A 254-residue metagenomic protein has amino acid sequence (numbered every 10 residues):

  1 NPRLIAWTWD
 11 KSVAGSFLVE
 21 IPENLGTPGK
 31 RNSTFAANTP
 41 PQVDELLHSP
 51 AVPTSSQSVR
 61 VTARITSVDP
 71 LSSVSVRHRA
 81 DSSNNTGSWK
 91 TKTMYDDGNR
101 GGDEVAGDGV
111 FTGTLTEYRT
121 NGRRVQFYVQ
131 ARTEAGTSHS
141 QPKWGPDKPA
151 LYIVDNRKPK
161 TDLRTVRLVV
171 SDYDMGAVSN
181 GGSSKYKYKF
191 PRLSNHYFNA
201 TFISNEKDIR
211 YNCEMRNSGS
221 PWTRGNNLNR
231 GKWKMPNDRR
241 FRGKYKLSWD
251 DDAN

Functional and structural regions predicted by a protein language model:
P2, W7, G15-I21, T27-P28 (+4 more regions): Phosphate-handling architecture centered on phosphoinositide signaling
P40-Q42: Proline-centered linker/hinge motifs at extracellular inter-domain junctions
L46-P50: Surface-exposed, proline-enriched loop/turn segments that connect beta strands in immunoglobulin-like
T66-R77, N84-K90: Solvent-exposed loop/turn segments flanking beta-strands in beta-repeat/beta-sandwich domains
H78-G87, D97-N99, E134-G136, N205-K207: Change "in extracellular beta-sheet-rich domains … of secreted and cell-surface proteins" to "in beta-sheet-rich domains
S88-D103, R216-G219: Solvent-exposed serine/threonine-rich low-complexity stretches and specific carbohydrate-binding patches
R100-T114: Aromatic sugar-binding surface patches on proteins that engage polysaccharides or sugar-phosphate polymers
F111-R119, F127: Short, hydrophobic beta-strand segments
